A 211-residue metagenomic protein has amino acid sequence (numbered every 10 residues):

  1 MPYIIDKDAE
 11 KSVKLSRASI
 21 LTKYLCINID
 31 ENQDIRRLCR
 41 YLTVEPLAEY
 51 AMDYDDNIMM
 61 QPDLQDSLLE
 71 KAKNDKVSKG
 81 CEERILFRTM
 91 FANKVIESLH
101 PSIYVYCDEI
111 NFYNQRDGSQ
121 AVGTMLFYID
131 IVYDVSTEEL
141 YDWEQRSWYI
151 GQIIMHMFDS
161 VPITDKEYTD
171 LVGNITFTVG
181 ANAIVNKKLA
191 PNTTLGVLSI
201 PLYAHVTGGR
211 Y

Functional and structural regions predicted by a protein language model:
M1-D117: Small/polar-rich, solvent-exposed N-terminal microdomains that initiate assembly or binding
E10, Q33, D56, G118 (+5 more regions): Intrinsic-disorder/low-complexity loop/linker signature
Y54, Q115-D117, E139-W143, P162 (+1 more regions): Generic alpha-helix signal with a bias toward terminal, lower-confidence helices and secondary-structure junctions
E97, Y113-V122, K188-T194: Short, solvent-exposed beta-strand/turn "edge" segments of beta-rich domains on protein surfaces
L99-Y104, Q145-G209: Acidic-leaning, charged glycine-interspersed low-complexity segments
Y106-N111, G118-S136: Active-site-adjacent structural patch at catalytic or cofactor/ligand-binding sites
F112-D117, D134-L140, H205-Y211: Short, cysteine-centered beta-strand-loop-beta hairpins and adjacent loop/turn segments enriched in charged/polar
Q120-V122, V132-M157: Extracellular/virion structural assembly segments
